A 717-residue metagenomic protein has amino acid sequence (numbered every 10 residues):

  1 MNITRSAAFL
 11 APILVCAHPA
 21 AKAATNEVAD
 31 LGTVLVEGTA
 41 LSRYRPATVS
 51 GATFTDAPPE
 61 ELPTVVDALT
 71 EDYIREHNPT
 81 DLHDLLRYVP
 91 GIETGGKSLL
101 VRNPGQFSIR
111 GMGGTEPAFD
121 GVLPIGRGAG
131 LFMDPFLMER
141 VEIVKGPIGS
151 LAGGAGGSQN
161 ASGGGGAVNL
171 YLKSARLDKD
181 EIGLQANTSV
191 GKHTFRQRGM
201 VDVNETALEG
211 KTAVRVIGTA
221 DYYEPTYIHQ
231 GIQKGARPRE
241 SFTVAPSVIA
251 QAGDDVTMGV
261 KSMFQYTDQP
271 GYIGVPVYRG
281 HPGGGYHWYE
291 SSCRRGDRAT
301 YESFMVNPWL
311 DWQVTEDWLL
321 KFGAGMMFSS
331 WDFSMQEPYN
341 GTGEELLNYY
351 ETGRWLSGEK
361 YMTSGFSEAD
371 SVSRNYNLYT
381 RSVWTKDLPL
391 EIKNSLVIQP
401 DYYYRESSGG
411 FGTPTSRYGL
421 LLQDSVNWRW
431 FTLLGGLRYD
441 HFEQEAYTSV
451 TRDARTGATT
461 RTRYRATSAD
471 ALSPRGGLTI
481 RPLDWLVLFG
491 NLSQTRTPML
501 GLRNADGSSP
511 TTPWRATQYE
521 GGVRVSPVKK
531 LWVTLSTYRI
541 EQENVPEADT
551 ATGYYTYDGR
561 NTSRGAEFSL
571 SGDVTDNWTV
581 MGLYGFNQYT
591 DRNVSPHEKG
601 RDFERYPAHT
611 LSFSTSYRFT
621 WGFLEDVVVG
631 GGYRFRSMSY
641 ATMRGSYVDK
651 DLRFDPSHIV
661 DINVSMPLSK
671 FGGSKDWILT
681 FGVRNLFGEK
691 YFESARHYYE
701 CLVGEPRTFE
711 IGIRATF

Functional and structural regions predicted by a protein language model:
A68, L85-Y88, L99, P104-A152: Periplasmic plug
Q106, Y266-G280, Y404-E406, A466 (+5 more regions): Surface-exposed extracellular loop regions of Gram-negative outer-membrane beta-barrel proteins, predominantly
P135-Q185: A beta-strand signature from Gram-negative outer-membrane beta-barrel systems, especially the internal plug domain
G183, V190-Y272, R298-P308, R438: Transmembrane beta-barrel wall of Gram-negative outer-membrane proteins
I249-D255, S373, L390-Y403, G412-Q542: Structural signature of Gram-negative outer-membrane beta-barrels, strongest in the C-terminal barrel of TonB-dependent
W309-Q313, D317-G325, S329-E337, V487-N491 (+2 more regions): Membrane-embedded beta-barrel scaffold of Gram-negative outer-membrane proteins
S371, K393-V397, Y519, E604-F717: Conserved C-terminal beta-signal and adjacent last beta-strands/turns of outer-membrane beta-barrel proteins
R539, Y557-R644: Gram-negative outer-membrane beta-barrel transporters
